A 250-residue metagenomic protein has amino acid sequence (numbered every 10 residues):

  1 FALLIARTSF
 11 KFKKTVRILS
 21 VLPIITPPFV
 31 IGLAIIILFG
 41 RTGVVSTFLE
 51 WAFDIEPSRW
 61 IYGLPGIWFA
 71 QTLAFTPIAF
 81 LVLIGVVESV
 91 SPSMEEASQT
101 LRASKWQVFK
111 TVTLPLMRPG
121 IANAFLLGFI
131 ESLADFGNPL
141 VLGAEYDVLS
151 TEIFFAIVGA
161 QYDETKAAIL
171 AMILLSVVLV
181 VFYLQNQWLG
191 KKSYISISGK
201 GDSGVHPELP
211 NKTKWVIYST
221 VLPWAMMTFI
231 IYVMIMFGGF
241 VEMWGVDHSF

Functional and structural regions predicted by a protein language model:
F1-E88, L116-G137, A167-N186, K212-M243: Membrane-water interface segments at the C-terminal ends of transmembrane alpha-helices in multi-pass inner-membrane
T8-K11, E88-S93, A103-W106, A144-D147 (+1 more regions): Juxtamembrane helix-boundary/capping and inter-helix hinge elements in multi-pass membrane proteins
R17, T47-D54, P92-T100, T111 (+2 more regions): Short amphipathic alpha-helical coupling elements at transmembrane boundaries
I37, F136-Q161, D247-H248: Glycine-rich helix-loop "coupling/hinge" segments at transmembrane-helix boundaries in multipass transporters
R41-F53, G143-T151, K192-G201, G245-H248: Peri-membrane helix termini and adjoining interfacial loops of integral membrane proteins
P77, E96-A97, Q107: Internal catalytic domains of large membrane-associated glycosyltransferases
L101-R102, P115: Glycine/proline-centered hinge or cleavage motifs at structural transition points of membrane proteins
L189-T220: Flexible interhelical linker loops that connect adjacent transmembrane helices in multi-pass membrane transporters
